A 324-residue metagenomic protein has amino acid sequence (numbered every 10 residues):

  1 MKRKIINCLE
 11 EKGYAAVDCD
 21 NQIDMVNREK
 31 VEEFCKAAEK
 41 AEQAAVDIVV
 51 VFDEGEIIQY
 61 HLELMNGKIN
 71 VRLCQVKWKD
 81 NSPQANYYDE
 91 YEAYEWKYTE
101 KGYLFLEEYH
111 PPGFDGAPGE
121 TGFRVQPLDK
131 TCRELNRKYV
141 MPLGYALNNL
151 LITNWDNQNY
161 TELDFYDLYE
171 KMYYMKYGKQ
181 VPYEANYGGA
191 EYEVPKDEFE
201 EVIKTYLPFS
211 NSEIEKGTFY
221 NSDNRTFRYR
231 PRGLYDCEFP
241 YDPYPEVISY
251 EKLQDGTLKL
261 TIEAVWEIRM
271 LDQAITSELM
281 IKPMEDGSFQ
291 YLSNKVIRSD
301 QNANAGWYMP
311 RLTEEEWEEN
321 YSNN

Functional and structural regions predicted by a protein language model:
M1-N324: Mature, Sec-exported extracytoplasmic domains of Gram-positive
